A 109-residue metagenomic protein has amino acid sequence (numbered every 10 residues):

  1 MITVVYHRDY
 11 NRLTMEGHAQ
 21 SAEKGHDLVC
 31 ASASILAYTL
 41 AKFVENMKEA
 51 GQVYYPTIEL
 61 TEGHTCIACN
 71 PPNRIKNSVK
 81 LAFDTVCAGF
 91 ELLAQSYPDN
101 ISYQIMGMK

Functional and structural regions predicted by a protein language model:
M1-L28, Y38-K109: N-terminal intrinsically disordered, cationic/polar leader segments that include organellar targeting peptides
V29-A33: Short, conserved glycine- and acidic-residue-centered signature motifs in active-site or ligand-binding loops
